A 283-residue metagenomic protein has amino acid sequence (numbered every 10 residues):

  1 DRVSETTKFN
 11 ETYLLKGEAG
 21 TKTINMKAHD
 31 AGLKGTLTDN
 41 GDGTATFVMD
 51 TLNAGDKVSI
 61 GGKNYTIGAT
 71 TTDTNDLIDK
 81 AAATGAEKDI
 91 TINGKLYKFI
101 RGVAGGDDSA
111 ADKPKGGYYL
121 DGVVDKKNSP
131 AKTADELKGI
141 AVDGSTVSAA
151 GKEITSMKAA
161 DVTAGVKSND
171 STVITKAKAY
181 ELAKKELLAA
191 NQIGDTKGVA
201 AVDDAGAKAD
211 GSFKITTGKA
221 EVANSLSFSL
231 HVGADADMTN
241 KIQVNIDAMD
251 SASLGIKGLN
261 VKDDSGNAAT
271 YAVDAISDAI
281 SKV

Functional and structural regions predicted by a protein language model:
D1-V283: Polar, low-complexity tracts enriched in small residues
